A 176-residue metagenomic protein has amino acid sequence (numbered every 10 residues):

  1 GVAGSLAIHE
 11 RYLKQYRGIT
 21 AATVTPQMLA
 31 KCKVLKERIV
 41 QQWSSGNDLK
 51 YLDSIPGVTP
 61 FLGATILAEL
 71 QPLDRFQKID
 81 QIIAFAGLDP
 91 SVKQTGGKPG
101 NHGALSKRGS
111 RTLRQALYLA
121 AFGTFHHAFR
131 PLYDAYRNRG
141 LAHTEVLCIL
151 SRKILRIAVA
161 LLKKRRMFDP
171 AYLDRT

Functional and structural regions predicted by a protein language model:
G1-T176: A detector of single, family-specific signature residues that are central to catalytic or substrate-handling motifs
